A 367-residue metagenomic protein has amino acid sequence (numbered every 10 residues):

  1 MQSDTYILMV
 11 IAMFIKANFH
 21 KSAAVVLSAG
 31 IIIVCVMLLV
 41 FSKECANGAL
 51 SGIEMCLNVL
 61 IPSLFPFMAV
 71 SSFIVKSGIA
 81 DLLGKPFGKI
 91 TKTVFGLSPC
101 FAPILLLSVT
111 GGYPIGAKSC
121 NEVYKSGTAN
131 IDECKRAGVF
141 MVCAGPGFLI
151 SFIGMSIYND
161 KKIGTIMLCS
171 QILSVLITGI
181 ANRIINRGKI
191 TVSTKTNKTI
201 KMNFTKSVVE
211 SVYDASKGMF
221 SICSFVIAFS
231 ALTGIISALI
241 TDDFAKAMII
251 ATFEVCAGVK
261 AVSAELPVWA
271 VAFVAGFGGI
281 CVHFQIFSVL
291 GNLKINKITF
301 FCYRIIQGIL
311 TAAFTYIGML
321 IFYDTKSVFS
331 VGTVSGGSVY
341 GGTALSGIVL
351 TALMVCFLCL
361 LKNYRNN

Functional and structural regions predicted by a protein language model:
Q2-A12, A24-V36, I61-A69, C223-A231 (+1 more regions): Hydrophobic mid-bilayer segments of alpha-helices in multi-pass membrane transport proteins, especially secondary
I7, M13-I15, R187-Y213, S327-G337 (+1 more regions): Intrinsically disordered, low-complexity non-transmembrane regions of multi-pass membrane transporters
C35-P114, K118, M202-S263, S330-G332: Membrane-embedded alpha-helical segments and adjacent helix-loop junctions characteristic of multi-pass solute
K43, P146-K162, L320-D324: Transmembrane helix-loop junctions at the membrane interface of multipass transporters and ion channels
V59-L64, I163-I180, S346-T351: Alpha-helical transmembrane segments
V70, I74, G154, I177 (+9 more regions): Alpha-helical membrane-inserting segments
T91-Y158, I249-A264, W269-L293, C302-I305: Alpha-helical membrane segments and immediately flanking helix-loop junctions that form or couple to the substrate/ion
A129-E133, G147-F148, V175-L176, V268-L361: C-terminal transmembrane helix pair
